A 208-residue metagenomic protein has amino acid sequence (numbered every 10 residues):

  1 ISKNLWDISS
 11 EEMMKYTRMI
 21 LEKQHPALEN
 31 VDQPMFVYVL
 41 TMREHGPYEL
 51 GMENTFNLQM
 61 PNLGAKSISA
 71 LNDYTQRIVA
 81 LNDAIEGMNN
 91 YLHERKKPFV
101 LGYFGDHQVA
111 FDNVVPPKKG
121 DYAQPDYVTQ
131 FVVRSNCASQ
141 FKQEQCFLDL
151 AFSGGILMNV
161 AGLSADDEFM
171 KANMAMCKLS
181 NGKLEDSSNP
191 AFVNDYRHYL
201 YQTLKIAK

Functional and structural regions predicted by a protein language model:
I1-K208: Solvent-exposed soluble domains appended to multi-pass membrane proteins
